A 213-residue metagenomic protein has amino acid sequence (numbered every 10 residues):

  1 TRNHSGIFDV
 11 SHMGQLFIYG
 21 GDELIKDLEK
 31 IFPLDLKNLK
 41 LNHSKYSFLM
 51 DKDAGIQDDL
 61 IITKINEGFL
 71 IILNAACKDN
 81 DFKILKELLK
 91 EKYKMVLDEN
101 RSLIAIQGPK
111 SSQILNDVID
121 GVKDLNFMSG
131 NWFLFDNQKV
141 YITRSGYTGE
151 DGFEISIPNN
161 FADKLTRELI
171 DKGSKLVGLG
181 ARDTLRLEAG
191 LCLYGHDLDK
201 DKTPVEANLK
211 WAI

Functional and structural regions predicted by a protein language model:
T1-I213: Basic, glycine/lysine-rich polyanion-binding surfaces/domains
